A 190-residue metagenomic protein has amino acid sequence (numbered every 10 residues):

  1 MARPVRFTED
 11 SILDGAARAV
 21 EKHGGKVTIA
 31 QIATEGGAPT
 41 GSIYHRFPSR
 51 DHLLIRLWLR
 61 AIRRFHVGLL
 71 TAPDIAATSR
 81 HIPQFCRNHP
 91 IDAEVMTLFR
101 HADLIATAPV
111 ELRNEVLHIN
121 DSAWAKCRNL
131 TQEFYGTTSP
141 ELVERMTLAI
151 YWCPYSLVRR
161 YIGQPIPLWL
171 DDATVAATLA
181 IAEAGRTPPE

Functional and structural regions predicted by a protein language model:
M1-F7, T187-E190: N-terminal intrinsically disordered/low-complexity leader segments
F7, S11, G15, A19-H52 (+1 more regions): Helix-turn-helix
S11, Q31, A77, H81 (+3 more regions): Amphipathic alpha-helical interaction segments
I12-V20, A61, F65, P154: Short hydrophobic clusters on alpha-helical segments that form packing/core surfaces in small helical domains
R56, L69-E94, I150: Hydrophobic alpha-helical connector segments
N88, N129, T147-L168, A180-E190: Amphipathic C-terminal alpha-helical segment
N88-E111, R159: Amphipathic alpha-helical segments used for helix-helix packing
A106-G136, E141-L148: Amphipathic alpha-helical packing segments from all-alpha helical-bundle domains
